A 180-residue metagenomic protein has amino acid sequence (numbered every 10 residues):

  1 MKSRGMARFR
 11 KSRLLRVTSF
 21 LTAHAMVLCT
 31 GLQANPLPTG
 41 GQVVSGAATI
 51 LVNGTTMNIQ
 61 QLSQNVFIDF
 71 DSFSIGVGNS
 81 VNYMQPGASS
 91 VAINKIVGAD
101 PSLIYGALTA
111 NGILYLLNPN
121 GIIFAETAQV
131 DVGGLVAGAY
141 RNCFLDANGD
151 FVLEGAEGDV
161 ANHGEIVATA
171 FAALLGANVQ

Functional and structural regions predicted by a protein language model:
K2-L15, H24-Q180: Solvent-exposed adhesion/ligand-recognition segments of exported proteins
F20-T22: Intrinsic-disorder/low-complexity recognition with aromatic hotspots
